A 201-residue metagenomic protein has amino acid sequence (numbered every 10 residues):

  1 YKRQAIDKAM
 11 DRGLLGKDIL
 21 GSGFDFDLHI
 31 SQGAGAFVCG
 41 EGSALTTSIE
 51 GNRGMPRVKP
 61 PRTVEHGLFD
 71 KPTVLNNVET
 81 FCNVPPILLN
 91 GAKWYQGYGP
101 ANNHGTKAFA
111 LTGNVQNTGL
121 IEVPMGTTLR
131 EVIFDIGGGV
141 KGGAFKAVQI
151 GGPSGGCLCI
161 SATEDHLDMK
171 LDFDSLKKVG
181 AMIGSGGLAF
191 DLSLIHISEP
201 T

Functional and structural regions predicted by a protein language model:
Q4, I195-T201: Residue-level detector of conserved catalytic or cofactor/ligand-binding positions in enzyme active sites
A5-M125, G137-V140: Hydrophobic alpha-helical positions that pack around
T47-E50, A110-G113, L171-K178, F190-L192: Short beta-strand elements
H104, A181-S185: Short, solvent-exposed loop/turn segments at the edges of secondary structure
T127-V132: Short, structural beta-strand-to-alpha-helix junction motif
G143-A147, G152-L167: Terminal amphipathic helices with adjacent charged low-complexity linkers/tails
C159-M182: Eukaryotic mixed-charge, acidic/polar low-complexity intrinsically disordered regions
